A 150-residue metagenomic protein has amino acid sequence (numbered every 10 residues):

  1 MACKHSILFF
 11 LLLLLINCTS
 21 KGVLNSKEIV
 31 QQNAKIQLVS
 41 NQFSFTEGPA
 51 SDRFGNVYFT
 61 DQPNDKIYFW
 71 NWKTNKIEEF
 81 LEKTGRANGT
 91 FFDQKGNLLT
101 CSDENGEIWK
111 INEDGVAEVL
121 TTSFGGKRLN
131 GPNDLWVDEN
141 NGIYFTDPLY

Functional and structural regions predicted by a protein language model:
M1-H5: Positively charged n-region of N-terminal signal peptides that target proteins for export
S6-N17: Bacterial N-terminal signal peptides
C18-Y150: Sequence-structural signature of mature extracellular/luminal beta-sheet repeat domains, prominently beta-propellers
